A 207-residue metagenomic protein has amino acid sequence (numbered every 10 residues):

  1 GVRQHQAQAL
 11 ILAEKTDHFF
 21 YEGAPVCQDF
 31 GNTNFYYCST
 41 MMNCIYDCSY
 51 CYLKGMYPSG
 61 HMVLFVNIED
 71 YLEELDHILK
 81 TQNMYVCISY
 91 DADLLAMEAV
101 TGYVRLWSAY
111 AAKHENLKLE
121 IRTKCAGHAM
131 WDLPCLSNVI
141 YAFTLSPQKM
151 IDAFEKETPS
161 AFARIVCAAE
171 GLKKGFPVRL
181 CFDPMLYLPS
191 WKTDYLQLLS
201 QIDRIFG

Functional and structural regions predicted by a protein language model:
G1-Q4: N-terminal alpha-helical interaction blocks
Q6, L10-F30, S49-T144: Conserved Radical SAM active-site core
C38-C48: Cysteine-centered iron-sulfur cluster-binding motifs in ferredoxin-type domains/subunits of redox enzymes
A92-A96, K149-E157, P184-L188: Surface-exposed cleft-lining segments at the edges of enzyme active sites
A111, A168-G171, I202: Generic structural signal for hydrophobic
M150, L172-W191: Conserved strand-turn element in the central/C-terminal portion of the radical SAM core barrel that lines
T158-G171: Glycine-rich S-adenosyl-L-methionine
S190-I205: Catalytic cores of alpha/beta
